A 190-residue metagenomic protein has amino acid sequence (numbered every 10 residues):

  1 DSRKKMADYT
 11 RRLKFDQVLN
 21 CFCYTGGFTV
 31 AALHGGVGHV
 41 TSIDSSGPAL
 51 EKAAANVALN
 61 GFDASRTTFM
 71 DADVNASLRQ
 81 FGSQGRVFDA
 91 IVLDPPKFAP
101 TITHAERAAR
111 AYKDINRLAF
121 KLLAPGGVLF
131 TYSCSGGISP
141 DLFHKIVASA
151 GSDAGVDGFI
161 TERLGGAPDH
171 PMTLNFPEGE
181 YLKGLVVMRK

Functional and structural regions predicted by a protein language model:
D1-D16: SAM-dependent Rossmann-like transferase core, predominantly class I methyltransferases with a strong bias toward
K14-Y24: Conserved class I S-adenosyl-L-methionine
T25-G38: Conserved SAM-binding loop of SAM-dependent methyltransferases across substrates and taxa, primarily the Class I
H39-D44: Conserved SAM-binding motif I beta-strand of class I
P48-V92: S-adenosyl-L-methionine
F88-L118: Mobile active-site "lid"/loop adjacent to the S-adenosyl-L-methionine
D114, V128-K190: C-terminal catalytic and target-recognition region of SAM-dependent MTase-like enzymes, primarily methyltransferases
L123-P125: Helix-to-beta-strand junctions that scaffold the AdoMet/dcAdoMet cofactor pocket in Class I SAM-dependent enzymes
